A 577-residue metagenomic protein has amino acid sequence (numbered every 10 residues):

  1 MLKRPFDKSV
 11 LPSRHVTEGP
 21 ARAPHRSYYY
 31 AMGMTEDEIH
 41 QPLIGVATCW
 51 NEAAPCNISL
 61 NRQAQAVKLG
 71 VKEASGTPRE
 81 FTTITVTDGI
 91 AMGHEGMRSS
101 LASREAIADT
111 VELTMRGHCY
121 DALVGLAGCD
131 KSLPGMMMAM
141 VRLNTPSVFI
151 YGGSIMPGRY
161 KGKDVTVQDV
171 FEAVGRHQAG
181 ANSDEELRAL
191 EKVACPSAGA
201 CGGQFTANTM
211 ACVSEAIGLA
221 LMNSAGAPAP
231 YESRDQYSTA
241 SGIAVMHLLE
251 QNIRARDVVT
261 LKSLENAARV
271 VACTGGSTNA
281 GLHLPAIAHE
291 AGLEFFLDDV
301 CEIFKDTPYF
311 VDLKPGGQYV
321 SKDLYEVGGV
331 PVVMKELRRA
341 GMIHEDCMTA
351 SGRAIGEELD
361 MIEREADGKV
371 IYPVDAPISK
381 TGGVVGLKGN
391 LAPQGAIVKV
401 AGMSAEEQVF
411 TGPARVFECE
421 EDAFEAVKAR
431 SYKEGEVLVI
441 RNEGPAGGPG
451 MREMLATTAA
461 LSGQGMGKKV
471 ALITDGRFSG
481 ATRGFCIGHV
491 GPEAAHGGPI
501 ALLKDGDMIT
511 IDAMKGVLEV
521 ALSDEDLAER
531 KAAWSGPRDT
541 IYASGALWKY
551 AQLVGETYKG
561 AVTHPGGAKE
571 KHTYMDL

Functional and structural regions predicted by a protein language model:
L2-E52, C56-I58, Q63-T82, G89-I90 (+5 more regions): Catalytic or ion-coupling anion/metal-binding cores of large enzyme and transporter domains
V71, T110-T114: Glycine-rich, N-terminal phosphate-binding loop and its surrounding beta-alpha-beta segment
S100-D109: Glycine-rich, highly charged phosphate/nucleotide-binding loops
T114-M136, V148-Y151: A short, small-residue-rich loop immediately preceding and capping a beta-strand
